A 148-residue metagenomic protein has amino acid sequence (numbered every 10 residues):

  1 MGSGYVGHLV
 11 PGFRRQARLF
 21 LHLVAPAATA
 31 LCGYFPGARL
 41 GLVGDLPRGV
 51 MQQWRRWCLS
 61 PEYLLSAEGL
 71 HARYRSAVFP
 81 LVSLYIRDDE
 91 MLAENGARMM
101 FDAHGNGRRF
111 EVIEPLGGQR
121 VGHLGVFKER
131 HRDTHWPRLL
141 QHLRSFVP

Functional and structural regions predicted by a protein language model:
M1-P61: Alpha/beta-hydrolase-fold enzymes
D45, G49, N95, T134: Conserved active-site and cofactor/substrate-binding residues in soluble primary-metabolism enzymes
W57-R73, F79: Active-site nucleophile elbow and catalytic-triad environment of alpha/beta-hydrolase enzymes
L70, F79, L92-A103: Short alpha-helix in the alpha/beta-hydrolase fold that links the catalytic acid
A77, S83-Y85, D89: Short beta-strand/loop motif that positions the catalytic acidic residue of the alpha/beta-hydrolase fold
L81, N106-R109: Hydrophobic anchor at the start of a short beta-strand that flanks the dinucleotide cofactor-binding loop
R108-P148: Catalytic active-site module of serine/aspartate enzymes centered on a nucleophile-bearing elbow/loop
